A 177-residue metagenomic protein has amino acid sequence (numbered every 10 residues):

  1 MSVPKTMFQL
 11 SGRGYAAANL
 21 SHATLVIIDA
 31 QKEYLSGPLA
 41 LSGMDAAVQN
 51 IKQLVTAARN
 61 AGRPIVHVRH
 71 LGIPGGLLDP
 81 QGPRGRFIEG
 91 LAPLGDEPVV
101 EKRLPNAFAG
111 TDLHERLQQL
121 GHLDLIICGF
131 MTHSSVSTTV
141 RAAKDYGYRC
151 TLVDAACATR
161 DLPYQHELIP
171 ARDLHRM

Functional and structural regions predicted by a protein language model:
M1-T24, K52-T56, L78-M177: Active-site-adjacent betaalpha module
I28, R63-H70, V153: Short beta-strand segments at enzyme active-site cores
Q31, L71-G72, P105, M131: Catalytic metal-binding/acid-base residues of hydrolase active sites
K32-S36: Short acidic, Gly/Ser-rich segments with clustered Asp/Glu that frequently serve as metal-coordination loops in enzyme
L39-H67: A short alpha/beta connector and helix-capping loop motif
G75: Class I S-adenosyl-L-methionine
